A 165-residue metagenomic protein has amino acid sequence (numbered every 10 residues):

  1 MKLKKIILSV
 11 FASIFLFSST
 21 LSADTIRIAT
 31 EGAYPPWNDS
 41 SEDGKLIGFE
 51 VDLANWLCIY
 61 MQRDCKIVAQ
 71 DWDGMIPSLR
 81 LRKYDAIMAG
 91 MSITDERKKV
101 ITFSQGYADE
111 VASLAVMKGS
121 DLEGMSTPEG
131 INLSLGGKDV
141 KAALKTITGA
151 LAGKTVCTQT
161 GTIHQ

Functional and structural regions predicted by a protein language model:
M1-V10: Bacterial N-terminal signal peptides that target proteins for export
S9-S18: Bacterial N-terminal signal peptides
S18-S22, S104, T162: Short linear Ser/Thr-Pro motifs
A23-M91, K99: Extracytoplasmic small-molecule ligand-binding "clamshell" domains of the periplasmic binding protein/Venus flytrap
Y34-P36, M75, D95, S120-L122 (+1 more regions): Surface-exposed, flexible loop/turn segments at secondary-structure boundaries
R63, S92, Q105-H164: A conserved helix-loop-strand patch within extracytoplasmic ligand-binding domains of the periplasmic binding
K83, D95-E110: Ligand-binding "clamshell"
